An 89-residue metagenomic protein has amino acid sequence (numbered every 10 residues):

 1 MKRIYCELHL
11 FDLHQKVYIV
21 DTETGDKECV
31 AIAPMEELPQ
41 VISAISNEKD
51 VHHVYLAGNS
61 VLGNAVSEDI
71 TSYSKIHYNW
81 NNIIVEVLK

Functional and structural regions predicted by a protein language model:
M1-K2, E86-K89: Short intrinsically disordered terminal tails
M1-L10: Short N-terminal "domain-start" leader segments that mark the transition from disordered tails or signal peptides into
K2, H14-Q15, V51-H52: Short, surface-exposed beta-edge/turn micro-motifs
F11-T22: Short aromatic-glycine-(Arg/Gly/Cys) micro-motifs in beta-strand/loop hairpins
T22-W80: Acidic, low-complexity, intrinsically disordered interaction modules
I83: Short, conserved active-site loop motifs that form the nucleotide-linked donor/cofactor pocket
